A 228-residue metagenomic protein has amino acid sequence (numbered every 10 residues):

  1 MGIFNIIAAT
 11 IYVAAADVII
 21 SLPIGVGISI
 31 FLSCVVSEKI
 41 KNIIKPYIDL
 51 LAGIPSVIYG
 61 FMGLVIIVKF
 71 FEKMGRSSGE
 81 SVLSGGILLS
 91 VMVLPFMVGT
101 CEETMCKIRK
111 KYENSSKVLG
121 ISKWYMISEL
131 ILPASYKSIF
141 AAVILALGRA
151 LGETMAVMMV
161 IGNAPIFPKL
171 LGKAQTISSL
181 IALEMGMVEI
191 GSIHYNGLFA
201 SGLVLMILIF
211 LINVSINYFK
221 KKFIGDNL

Functional and structural regions predicted by a protein language model:
M1-D17, S37-E38, L183-Y195: Periplasmic/extracellular loop-to-transmembrane helix junction in inner-membrane transport proteins
A8, Y12-I20, I24, I28 (+4 more regions): Hydrophobic alpha-helical transmembrane segments of multipass integral membrane proteins, especially permease/channel
D17-I48, F61, K69, N217-K222: Transmembrane-helix boundary motif in ABC transporter permease subunits
F31, N42, G79-V118, S122-L130 (+1 more regions): Membrane-cytosol interface at the C-terminal ends of specific transmembrane alpha-helices in multi-pass membrane
D49-L89: Generic hydrophobic transmembrane alpha-helix motif, especially the helices
M74, V157-M206: Interhelical loop and adjacent transmembrane-helix boundary motif in polytopic membrane transport permeases
T100, K123-I161: Transmembrane alpha-helices
E102-C106, K110, K117, G186-L228: C-terminal transmembrane helix and the adjacent membrane-cytosol boundary/short C-terminal tail of inner/organellar
